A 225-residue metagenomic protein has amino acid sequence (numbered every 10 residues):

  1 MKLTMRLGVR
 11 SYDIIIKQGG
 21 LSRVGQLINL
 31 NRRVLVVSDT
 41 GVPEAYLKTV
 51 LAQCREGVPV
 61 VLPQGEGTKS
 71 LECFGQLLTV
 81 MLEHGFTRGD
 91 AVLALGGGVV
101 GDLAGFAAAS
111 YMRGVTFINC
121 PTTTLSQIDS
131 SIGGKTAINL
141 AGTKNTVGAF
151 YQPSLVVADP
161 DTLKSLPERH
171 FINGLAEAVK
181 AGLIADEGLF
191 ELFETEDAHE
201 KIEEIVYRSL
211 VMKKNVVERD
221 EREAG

Functional and structural regions predicted by a protein language model:
M1-A91, E200: ATP/NTP phosphate-donor binding region
I15, F106-A198: A glycine/threonine-rich phosphate-anchoring loop and its flanking beta-alpha core in nucleotide/phosphate-binding
G19, E72, H170-N173, G188 (+2 more regions): Conserved active-site and cofactor/substrate-binding residues in soluble primary-metabolism enzymes
G75-L78, A176, K180, F190-E191 (+1 more regions): Predominant activation on well-ordered alpha-helical scaffold segments within soluble catalytic domains
G98: Acidic-aromatic/histidine active-site loop/patch
G101: Catalytic nucleophile loop
E196-G225: Active-site segments that bind and position negatively charged phosphate/pyrophosphate groups
